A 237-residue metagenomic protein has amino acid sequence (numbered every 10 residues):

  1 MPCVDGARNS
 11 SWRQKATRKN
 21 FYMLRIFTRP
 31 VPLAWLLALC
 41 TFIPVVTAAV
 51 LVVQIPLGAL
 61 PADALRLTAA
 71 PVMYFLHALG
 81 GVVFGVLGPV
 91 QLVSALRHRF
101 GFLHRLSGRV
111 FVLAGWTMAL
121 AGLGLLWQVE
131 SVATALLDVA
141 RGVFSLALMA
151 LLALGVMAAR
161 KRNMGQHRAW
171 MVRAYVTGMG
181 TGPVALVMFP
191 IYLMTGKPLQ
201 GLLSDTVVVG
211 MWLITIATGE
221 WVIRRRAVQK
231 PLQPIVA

Functional and structural regions predicted by a protein language model:
M1-S11: Extreme N-terminal basic, low-complexity initiation segments that serve as generic localization/processing leaders
V4, Q14, R18-A237: Alpha-helical membrane insertion/targeting regions
